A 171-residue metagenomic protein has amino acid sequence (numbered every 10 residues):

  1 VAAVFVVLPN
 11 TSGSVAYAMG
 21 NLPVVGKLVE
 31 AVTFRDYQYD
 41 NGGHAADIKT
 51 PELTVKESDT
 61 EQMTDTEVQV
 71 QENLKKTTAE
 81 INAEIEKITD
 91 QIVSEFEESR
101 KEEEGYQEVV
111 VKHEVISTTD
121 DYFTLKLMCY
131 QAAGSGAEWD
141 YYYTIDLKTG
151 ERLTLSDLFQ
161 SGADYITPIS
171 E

Functional and structural regions predicted by a protein language model:
V1-N21: Single-pass transmembrane signal-anchor helices and their membrane-water interface zones
A18-Q38: Short extracytoplasmic/periplasmic juxtamembrane "stem" segments immediately C-terminal to an N-terminal membrane anchor
E30-A31, D47-K49, T124-M128, T144: Soluble periplasmic/extracytoplasmic beta-strand elements of cell-envelope proteins
R35-D121: Active-site acidic/histidine clusters and adjacent loop/turn architecture that either coordinate catalytic ions
E52-T54, C129-A133, L147-T149: Beta-strand elements of well-folded, non-transmembrane domains
V70-K75, V111-H113, C129-A133, T154-A163: Second-shell loop/turn segments in exported
Q107-A137, Y141: Exposed beta-strand-loop-beta-strand "reactive/processing" segments of non-cytosolic proteins
W139-E171: Short helix-loop boundary/capping segments
